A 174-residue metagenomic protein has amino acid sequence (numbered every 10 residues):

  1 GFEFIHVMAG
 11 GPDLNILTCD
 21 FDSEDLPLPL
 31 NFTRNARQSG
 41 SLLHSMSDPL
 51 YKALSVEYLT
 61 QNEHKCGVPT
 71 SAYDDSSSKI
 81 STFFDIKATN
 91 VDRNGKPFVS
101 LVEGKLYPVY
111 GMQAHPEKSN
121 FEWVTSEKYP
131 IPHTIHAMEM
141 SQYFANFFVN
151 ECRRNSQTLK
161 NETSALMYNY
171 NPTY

Functional and structural regions predicted by a protein language model:
G1-V7: Glycine-rich nucleophile elbow surrounding the catalytic serine of serine-hydrolase chemistry
G10-Y174: Amide-donor transfer/coupling interface in amidating biosynthetic enzymes
